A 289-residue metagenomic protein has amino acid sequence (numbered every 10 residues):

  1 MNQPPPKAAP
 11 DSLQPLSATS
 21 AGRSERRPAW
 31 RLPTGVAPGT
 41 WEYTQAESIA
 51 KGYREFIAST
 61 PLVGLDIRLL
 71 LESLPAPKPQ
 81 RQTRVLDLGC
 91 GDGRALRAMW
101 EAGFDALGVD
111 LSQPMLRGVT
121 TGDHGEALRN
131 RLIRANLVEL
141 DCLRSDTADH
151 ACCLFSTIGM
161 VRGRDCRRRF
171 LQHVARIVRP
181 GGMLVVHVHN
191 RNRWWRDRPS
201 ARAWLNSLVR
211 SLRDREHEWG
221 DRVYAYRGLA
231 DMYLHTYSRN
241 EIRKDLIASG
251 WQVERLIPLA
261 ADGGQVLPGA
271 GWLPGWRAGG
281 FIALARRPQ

Functional and structural regions predicted by a protein language model:
N2, P6, L13-Q80, A278: Conserved class I S-adenosyl-L-methionine
G89-G91: Class I SAM-dependent methyltransferase "Motif I" SAM/SAH-binding loop
G93-E139: Class I SAM-dependent methyltransferase SAM/SAH-binding core
C142-A151: A short acidic, Gly/Pro-enriched loop at the edge of an enzyme's catalytic core that lines a small-molecule cofactor
H150-D165: A short SAM/SAH-binding and catalytic strip from SAM-dependent methyltransferases
R168-P180: A short glycine-rich, Lys/Arg-flanked "PGG" loop and its adjoining helix->strand segment in the class I
V185-L246, P258, D262-G263: SAM-dependent methyltransferase
A270-Q289: Core SAM-dependent methyltransferase catalytic element
